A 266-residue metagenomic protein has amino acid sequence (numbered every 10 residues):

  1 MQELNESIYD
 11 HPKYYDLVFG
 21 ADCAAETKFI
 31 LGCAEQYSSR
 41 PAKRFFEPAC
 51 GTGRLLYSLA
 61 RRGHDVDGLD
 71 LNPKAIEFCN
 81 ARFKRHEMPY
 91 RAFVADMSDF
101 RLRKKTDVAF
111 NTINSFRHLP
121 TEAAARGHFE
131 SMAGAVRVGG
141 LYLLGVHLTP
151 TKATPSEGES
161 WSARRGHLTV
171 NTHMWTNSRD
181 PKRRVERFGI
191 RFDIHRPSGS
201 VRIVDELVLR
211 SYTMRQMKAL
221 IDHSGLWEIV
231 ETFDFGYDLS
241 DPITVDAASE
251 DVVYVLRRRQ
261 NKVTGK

Functional and structural regions predicted by a protein language model:
M1-K43: Conserved class I S-adenosyl-L-methionine
T52-H64: Conserved SAM-binding loop of SAM-dependent methyltransferases across substrates and taxa, primarily the Class I
N72-K74: Conserved SAM/SAH-binding beta-strand->alpha-helix loop
C79-N80: Conserved SAM-binding loop
R85-M97: Conserved SAM-binding strand-loop segment of SAM-dependent methyltransferases
R126-V138: A short glycine-rich, Lys/Arg-flanked "PGG" loop and its adjoining helix->strand segment in the class I
G139-V146: Conserved beta-strand signature within the Rossmann-like core of class I S-adenosyl-L-methionine
V146-A219: SAM-dependent methyltransferase
